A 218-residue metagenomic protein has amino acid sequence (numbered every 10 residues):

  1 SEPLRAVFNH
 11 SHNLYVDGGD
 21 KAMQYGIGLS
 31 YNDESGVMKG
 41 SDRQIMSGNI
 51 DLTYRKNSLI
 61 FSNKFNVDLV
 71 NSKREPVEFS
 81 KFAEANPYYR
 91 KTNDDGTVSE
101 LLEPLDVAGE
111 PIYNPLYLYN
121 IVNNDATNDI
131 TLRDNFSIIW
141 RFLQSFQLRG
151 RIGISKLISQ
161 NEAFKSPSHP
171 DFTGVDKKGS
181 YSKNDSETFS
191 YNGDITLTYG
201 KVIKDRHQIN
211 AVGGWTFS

Functional and structural regions predicted by a protein language model:
S1, G36-S41, S47-R133, R149-S218: Surface-exposed loop/interface segments of Gram-negative outer-membrane beta-barrel transport/assembly proteins
S1-K39, E75-F79, Y117-D125, I139-R141: Residues embedded in well-ordered regular secondary structure
N9, I45-M46: Conserved glycosyltransferase catalytic-site signature
